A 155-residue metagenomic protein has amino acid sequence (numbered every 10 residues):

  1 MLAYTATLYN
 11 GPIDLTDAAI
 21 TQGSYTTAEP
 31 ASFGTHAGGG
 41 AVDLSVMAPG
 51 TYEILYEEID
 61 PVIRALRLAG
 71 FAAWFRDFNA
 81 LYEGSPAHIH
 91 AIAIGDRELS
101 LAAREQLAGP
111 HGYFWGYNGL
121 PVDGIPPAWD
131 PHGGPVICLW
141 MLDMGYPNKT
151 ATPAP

Functional and structural regions predicted by a protein language model:
M1-F33, F78: Extended, low-complexity, intrinsically disordered C-terminal regulatory tails of eukaryotic serine/threonine kinases
S32-G38, P49-P155: Catalytic cores and adjacent binding grooves of peptidoglycan-active enzymes
A41: Conserved recognition-core residues within compact binding domains
